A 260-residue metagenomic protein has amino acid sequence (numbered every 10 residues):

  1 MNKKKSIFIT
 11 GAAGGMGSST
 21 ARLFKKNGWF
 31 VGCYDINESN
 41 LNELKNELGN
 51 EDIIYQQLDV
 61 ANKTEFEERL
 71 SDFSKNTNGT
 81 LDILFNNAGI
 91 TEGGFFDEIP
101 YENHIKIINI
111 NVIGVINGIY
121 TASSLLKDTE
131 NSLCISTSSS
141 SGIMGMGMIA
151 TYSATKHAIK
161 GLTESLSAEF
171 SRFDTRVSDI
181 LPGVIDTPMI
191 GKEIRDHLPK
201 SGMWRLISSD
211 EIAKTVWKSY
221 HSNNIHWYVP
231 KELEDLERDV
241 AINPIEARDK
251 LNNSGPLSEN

Functional and structural regions predicted by a protein language model:
A13-G14: Conserved glycine-rich cofactor-binding loop
N27-E43: Conserved glycine-rich Rossmann-like NAD(P)H-binding loop of the short-chain dehydrogenase/reductase
F95-F96, P100-I108: Substrate-binding pocket helix/loop in short-chain dehydrogenase/reductase
I119, T155: Active-site helix of classical SDR
S124, A168-S171: Alpha-helical segment proximal to the catalytic Tyr-Lys
S139: Residue(s) in the substrate-gating loop at a strand-loop-helix junction that position the organic substrate next
D179, R195, K200-L236: C-terminal helical subdomain
